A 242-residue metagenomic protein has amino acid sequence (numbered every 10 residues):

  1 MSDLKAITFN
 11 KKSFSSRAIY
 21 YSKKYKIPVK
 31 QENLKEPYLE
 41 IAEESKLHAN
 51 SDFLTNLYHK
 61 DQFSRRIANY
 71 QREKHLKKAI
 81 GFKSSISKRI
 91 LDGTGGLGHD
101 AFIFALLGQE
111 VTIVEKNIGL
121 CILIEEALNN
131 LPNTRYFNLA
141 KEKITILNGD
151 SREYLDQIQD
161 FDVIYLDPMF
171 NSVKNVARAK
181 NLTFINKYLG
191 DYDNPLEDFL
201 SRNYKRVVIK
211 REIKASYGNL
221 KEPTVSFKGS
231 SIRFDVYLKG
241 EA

Functional and structural regions predicted by a protein language model:
M1-R89, L106, A242: S-adenosyl-L-methionine
E40, Y165-L166, I209: Redox-cofactor binding/interface segments in oxidoreductases and associated redox assembly factors
R89, Q109-E110, K143, K205-R206: Residues at the starts of beta-strands that form the adenosine-phosphate
I90-I103, F161-V176: Conserved proline-anchored active-site loop of SAM-dependent methyltransferases that bridges a beta-strand
V114-V163: S-adenosyl-L-methionine
D150-Y154, Y188-L200: A short, acidic, amphipathic alpha-helical segment used as a generic capping/interface helix at domain edges
P168-P195: Mobile active-site "lid"/loop adjacent to the S-adenosyl-L-methionine
P195-K239: Conserved Class I SAM-dependent methyltransferase catalytic core
